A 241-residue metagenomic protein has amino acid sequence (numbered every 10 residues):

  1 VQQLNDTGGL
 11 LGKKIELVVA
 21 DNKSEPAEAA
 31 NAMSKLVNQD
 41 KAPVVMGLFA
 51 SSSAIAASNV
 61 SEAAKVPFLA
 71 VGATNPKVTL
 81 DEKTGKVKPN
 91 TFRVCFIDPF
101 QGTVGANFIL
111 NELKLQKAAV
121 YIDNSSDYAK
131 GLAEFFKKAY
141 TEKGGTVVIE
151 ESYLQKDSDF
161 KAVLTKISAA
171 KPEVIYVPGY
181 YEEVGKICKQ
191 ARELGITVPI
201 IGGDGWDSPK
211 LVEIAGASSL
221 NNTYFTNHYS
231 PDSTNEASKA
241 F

Functional and structural regions predicted by a protein language model:
V1, A30-S34, A42, M46 (+11 more regions): Extracytoplasmic/secreted envelope proteins and their assembly/folding machinery, especially bacterial periplasmic
V1-L11, E134-T141: Short, polar/charged alpha-helical segment
D6-D81, V94, Y153-F160, E183-G185: Beta-alpha junction/loop-to-helix N-cap segments that form part of ligand/metal-binding clefts
E16-A20, V148, I201, Y224: General small-molecule cofactor/ligand-binding pocket signal
L36-F49, L69-V71, K117-I122, K171-Y181 (+2 more regions): Periplasmic-binding protein-like
A64, K143, L194-I196: Helix C-cap/helix->beta junction micro-motif
N75, C188-F241: Extracellular/periplasmic periplasmic-binding protein-like sensory domains
K86-Q155, V174: An alpha-beta-alpha
